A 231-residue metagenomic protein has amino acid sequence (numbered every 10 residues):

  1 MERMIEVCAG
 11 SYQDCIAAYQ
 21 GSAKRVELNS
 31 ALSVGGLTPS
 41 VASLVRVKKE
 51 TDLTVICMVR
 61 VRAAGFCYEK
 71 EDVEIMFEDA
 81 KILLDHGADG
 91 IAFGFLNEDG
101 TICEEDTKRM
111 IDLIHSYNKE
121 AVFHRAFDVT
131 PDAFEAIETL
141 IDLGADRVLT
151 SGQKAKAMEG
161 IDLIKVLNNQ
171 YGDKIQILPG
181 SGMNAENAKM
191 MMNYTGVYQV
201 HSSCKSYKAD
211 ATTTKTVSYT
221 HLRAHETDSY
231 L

Functional and structural regions predicted by a protein language model:
R3-V7, V26-L28, V55-V59, I91-F93 (+4 more regions): Hydrophobic faces of well-ordered beta-strands that scaffold small-molecule active sites in alpha/beta enzyme cores
V7-Y12, M58-F66, E74, R125-D132 (+1 more regions): Glycine-rich beta-to-alpha transition loops that act as phosphate-gripper elements at the mouths of alpha/beta enzyme
D14, Y68-V73, D132-D142, M183-G196: Catalytic cores of alpha/beta
S22-V26, T51-D52, G87-D89, I141-R147 (+2 more regions): Glycine-enriched alpha-helix->loop->beta-strand junction motifs that scaffold or abut catalytic
E27-V34, F93-N97, R147-A157, Y198-T214: Glycine-rich phosphate-binding active-site loops on the catalytic face of alpha/beta enzymes
V34-E50, E98-L113, T130-E135, A155-N168 (+2 more regions): Active-site-adjacent beta->alpha loops and helix N-cap segments on the catalytic face of soluble alpha/beta enzymes
V55-I102: Glycine/small-residue-rich loop that forms an oxyanion/phosphate-binding "nest" at active or ligand-binding sites
T220-T227: Conserved small/polar residues in nucleotide/adenosyl-binding loops
